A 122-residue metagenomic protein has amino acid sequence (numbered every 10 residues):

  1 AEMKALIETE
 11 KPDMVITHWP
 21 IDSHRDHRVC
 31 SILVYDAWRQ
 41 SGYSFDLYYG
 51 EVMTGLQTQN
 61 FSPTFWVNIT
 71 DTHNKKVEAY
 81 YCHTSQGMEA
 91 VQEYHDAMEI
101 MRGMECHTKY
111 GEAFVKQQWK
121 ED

Functional and structural regions predicted by a protein language model:
A1-D122: Metal-dependent de-N-acetylase/amidase catalytic core
